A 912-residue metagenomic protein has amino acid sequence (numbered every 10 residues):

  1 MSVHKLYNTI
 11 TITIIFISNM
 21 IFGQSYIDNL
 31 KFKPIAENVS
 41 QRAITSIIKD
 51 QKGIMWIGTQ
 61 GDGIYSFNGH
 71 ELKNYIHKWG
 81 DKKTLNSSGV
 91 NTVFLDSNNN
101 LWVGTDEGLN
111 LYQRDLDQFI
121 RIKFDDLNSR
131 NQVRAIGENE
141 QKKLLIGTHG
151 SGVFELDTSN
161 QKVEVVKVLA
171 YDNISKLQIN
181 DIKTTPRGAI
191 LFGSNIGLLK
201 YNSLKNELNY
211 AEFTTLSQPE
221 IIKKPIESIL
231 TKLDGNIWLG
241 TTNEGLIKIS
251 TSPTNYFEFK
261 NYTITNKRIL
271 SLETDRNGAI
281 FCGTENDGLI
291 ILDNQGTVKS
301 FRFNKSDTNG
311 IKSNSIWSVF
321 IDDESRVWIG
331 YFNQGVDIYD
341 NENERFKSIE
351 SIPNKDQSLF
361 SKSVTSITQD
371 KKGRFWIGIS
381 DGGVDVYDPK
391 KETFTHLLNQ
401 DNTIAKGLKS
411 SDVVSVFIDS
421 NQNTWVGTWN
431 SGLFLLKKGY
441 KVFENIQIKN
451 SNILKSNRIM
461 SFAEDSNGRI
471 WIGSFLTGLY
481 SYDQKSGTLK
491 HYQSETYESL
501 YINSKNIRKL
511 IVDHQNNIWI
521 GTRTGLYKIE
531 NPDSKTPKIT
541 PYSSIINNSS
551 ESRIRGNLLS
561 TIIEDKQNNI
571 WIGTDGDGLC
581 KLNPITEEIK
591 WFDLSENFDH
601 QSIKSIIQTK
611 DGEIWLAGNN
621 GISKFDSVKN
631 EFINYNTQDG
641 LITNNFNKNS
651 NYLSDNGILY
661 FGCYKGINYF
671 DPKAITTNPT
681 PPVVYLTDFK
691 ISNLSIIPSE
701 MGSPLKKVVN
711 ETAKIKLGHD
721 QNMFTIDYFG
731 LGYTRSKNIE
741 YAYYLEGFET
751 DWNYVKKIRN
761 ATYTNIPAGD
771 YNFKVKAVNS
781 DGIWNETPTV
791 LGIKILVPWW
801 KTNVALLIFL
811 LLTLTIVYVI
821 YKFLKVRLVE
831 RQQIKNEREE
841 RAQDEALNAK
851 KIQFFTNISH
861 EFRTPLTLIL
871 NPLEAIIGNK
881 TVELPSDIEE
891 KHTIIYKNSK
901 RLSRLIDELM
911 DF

Functional and structural regions predicted by a protein language model:
G23-K49, W79-G89, S129, S175 (+13 more regions): Residue-level "micro-hotspots" composed of small/polar
K49-K52, L95-N98, E138-Q141, T184-R187 (+10 more regions): Residue-level detector of Asp-centered blade-edge/turn motifs that repeat once per structural unit in beta-propeller
M55-W56, N100-W102, K143-L145, A189-F192 (+10 more regions): Conserved beta-propeller blade signature
N68-E71, Q113-D117, D157-Q161, N202-N206 (+10 more regions): Short loop/turn segments that connect beta-strands within beta-propeller blades
I667, L909-F912: Hydrophobic anchor positions in the alpha-helical DHp
E830-T881, K897, D911: Primarily the dimerization/phosphotransfer
I894-L902: Short alpha-helical segment of the dimerization/phosphotransfer core of two-component systems
